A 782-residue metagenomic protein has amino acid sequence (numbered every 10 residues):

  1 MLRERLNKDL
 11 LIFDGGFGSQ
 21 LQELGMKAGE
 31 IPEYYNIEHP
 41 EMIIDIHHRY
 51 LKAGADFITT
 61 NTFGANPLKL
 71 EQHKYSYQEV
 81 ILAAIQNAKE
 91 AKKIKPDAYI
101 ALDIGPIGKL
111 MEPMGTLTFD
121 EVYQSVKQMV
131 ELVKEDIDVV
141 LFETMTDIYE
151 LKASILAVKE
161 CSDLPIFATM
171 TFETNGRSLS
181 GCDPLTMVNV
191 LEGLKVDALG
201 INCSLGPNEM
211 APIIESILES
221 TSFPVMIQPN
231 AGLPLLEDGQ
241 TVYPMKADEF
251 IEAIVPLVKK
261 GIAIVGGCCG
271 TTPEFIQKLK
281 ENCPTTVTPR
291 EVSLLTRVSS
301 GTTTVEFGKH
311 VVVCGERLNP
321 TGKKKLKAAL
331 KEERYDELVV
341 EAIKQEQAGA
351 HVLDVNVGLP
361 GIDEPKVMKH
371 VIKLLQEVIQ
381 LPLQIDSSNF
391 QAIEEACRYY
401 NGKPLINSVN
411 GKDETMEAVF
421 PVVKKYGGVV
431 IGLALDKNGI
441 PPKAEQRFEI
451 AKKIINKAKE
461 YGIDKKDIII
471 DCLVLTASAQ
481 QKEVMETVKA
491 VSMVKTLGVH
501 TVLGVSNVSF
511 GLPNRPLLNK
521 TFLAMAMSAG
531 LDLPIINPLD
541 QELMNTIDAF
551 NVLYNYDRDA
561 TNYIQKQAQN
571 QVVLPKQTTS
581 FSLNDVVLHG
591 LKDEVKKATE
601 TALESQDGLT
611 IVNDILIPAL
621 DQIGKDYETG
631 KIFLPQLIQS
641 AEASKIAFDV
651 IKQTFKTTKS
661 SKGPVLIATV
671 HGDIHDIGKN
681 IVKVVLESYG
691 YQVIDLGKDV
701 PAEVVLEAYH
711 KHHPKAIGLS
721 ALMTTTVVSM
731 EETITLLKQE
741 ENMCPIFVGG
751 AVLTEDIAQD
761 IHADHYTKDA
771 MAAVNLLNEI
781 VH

Functional and structural regions predicted by a protein language model:
M1-I469, L475-H782: Domain-level signal for soluble alpha/beta catalytic cores
